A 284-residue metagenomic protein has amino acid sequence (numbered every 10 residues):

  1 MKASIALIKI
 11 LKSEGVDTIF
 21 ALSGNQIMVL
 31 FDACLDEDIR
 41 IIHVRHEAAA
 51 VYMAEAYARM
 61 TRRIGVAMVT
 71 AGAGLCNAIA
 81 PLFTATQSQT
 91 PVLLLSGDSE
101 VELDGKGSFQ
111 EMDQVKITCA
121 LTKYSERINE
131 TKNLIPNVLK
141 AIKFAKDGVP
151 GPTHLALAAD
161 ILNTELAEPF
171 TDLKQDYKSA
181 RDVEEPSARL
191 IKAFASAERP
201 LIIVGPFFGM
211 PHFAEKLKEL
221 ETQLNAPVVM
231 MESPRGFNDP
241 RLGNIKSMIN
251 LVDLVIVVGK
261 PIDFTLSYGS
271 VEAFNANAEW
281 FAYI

Functional and structural regions predicted by a protein language model:
M1-I284: N-terminal alpha/beta PP-like core and its mobile active-site loop of ThDP/TPP-dependent enzymes
